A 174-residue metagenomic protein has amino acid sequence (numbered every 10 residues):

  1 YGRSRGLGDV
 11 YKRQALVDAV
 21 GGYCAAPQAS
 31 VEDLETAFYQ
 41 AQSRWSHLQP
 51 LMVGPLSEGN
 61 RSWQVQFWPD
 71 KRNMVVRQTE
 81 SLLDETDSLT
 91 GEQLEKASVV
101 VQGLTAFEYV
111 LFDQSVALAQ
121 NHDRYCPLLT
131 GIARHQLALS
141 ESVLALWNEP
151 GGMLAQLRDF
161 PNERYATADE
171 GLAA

Functional and structural regions predicted by a protein language model:
Y1-Y11, F38: Single conserved hydrophobic/aromatic residue that forms the stacking wall/gate of nucleotide- or nucleobase-binding
G2, L16-G21, R44, L48: Generic short beta-strand segments
L16-E32, P55: Helix-loop segments that flank and shape redox-cofactor active sites
E32-Y39: Short, charged, amphipathic alpha-helical segments
Y39-A174: Acidic/His-rich structured neighborhood in mature extracellular/periplasmic domains
